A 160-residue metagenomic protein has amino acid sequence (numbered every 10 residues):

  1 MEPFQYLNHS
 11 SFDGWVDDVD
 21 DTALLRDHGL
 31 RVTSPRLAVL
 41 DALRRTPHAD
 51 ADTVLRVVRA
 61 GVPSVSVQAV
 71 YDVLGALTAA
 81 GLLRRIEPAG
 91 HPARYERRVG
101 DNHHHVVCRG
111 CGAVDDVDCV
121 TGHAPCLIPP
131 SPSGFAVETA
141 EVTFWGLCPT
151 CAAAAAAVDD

Functional and structural regions predicted by a protein language model:
M1-D18, D160: Short, intrinsically disordered or compositionally biased N-terminal tails of bacterial proteins
L30, L43-T46, G61: Short helix-capping/hinge SLiMs at alpha-helix to coil transitions
S34, R45-D50: Short capping segments at the starts of secondary-structure elements
L37-A42: Pre-recognition alpha-helix immediately N-terminal to the DNA-recognition helix within helix-turn-helix or winged-helix
A49-V58: Short acidic, hydrophobic short linear motifs in intrinsically disordered regions
V70-A80: Basic amphipathic alpha-helical segments that dock to polyanions
A80-D160: Non-DNA-binding regulatory cores of transcription-related proteins, predominantly C-terminal effector-binding
